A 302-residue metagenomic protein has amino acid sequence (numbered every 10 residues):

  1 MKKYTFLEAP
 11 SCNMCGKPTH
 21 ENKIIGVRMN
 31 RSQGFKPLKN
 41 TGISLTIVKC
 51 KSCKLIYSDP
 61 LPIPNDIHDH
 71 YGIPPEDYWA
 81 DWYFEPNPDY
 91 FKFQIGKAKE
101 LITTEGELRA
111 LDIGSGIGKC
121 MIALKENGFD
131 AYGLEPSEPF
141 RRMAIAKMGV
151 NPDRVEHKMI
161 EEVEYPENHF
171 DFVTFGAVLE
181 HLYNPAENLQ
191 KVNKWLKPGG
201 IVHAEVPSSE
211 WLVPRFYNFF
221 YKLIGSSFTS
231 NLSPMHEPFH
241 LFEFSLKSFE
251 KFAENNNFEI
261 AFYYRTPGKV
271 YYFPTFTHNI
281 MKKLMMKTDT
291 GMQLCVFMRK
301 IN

Functional and structural regions predicted by a protein language model:
M1-G176, A186-L189, Y263-N279, D289-L294 (+1 more regions): Conserved N-terminal segment of class I S-adenosyl-L-methionine
M148, F175, Y183-K191, I201-R299: S-adenosyl-L-methionine-dependent methyltransferase catalytic module, highlighting the catalytic core
L179: Conserved SAM-binding site of S-adenosyl-L-methionine-dependent methyltransferases, i.e., the hydrophobic residues
